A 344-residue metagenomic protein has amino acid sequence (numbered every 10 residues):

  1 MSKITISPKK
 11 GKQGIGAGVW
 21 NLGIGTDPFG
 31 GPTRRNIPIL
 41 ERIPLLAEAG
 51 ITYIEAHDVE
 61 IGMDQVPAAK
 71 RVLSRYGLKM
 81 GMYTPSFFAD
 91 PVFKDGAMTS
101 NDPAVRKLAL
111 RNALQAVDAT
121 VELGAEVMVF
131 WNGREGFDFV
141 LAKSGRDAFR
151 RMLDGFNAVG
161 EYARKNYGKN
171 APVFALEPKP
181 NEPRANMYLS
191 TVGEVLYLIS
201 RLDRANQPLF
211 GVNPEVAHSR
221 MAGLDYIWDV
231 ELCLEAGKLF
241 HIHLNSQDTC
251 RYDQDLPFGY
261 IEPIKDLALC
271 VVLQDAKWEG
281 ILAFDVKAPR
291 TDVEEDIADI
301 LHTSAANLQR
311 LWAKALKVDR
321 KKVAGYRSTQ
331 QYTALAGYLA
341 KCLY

Functional and structural regions predicted by a protein language model:
M1-G50, S74, V140-L141, D154-R164 (+1 more regions): Histidine-acidic metal/acid-base catalytic patches
S2-S7, R75, K79, V92-G211 (+1 more regions): Active-site acidic/histidine proton-transfer and metal-coordination neighborhood in alpha/beta enzyme cores
K12-W20, I61, V66-F87, A119-G124: Glycine-rich, aromatic-flanked loop segments that form ligand/cofactor-binding clefts across common enzyme folds
A17-G23, P85-F87, F130-E135, L176-K179 (+2 more regions): Short loop/turn segments at strand-loop or loop-helix junctions that form parts of catalytic or ligand-binding pockets
R35, I39, M82-A89: Aromatic- and acidic-residue-enriched carbohydrate-binding clefts of CAZyme catalytic domains
T52-Y53, K79, E126, E279: Residue-level detector of anion-binding/catalytic polar loops
Y53-L73, N132, D138: Glycine-rich, proline-tolerant flexible connector loops at the mouths of alpha/beta enzymes
